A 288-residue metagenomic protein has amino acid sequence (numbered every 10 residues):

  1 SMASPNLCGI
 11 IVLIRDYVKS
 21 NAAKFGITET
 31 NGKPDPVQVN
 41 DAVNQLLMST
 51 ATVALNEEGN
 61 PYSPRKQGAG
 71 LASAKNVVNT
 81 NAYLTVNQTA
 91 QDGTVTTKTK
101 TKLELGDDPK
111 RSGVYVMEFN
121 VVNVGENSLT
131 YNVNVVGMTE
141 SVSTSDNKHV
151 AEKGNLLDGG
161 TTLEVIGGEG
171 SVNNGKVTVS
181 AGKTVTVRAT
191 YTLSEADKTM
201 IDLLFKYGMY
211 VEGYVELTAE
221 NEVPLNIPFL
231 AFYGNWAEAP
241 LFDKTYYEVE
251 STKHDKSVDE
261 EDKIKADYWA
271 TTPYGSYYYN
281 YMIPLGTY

Functional and structural regions predicted by a protein language model:
S1-G59, T199: Hydrolase catalytic cores
P34, D108-K110, D202-Y207: Short consensus segments that form the blades of beta-propeller domains, in both extracellular/periplasmic
D35-T101, V122-T144, T218, A237-P240: Catalytic cores of secreted or luminal carbohydrate-active enzymes
N44, V116, Y210-Y214: Short, conserved beta-strand segments of beta-strand-rich sandwich/propeller modules, principally
A74-E126, G137, L241-I283: Beta-sheet-dominated interaction scaffolds and their linkers
L84-K102, E126-I201: Surface-exposed binding patches on compact interaction domains or structured appendages
V114-E118, T184-R188, P224-N226: Intrinsic-disorder/low-complexity, polar/charged segments enriched in Ser/Thr/Lys/Arg/Asp/Glu/Gln
E195-A239: Terminal connector regions
